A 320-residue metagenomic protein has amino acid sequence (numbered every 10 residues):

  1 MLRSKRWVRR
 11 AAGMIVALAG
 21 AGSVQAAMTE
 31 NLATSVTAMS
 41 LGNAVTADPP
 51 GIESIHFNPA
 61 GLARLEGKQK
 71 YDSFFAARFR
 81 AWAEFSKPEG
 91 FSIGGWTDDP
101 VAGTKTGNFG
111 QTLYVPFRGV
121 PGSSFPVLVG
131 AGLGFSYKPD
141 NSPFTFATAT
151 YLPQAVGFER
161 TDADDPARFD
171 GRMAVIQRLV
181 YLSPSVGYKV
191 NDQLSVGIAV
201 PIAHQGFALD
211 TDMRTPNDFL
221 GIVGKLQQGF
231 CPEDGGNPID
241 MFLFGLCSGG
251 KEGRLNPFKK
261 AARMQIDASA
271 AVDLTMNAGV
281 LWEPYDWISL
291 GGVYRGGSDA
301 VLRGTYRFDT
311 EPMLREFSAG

Functional and structural regions predicted by a protein language model:
L2-A12: Bacterial N-terminal signal peptides that target proteins for export
R10-G22: Bacterial N-terminal signal peptides
G22-L152: N-terminal, post-signal peptide beta-strand-biased segments of exported outer-membrane/organellar beta-barrel and other
Q25-G42, P50, V101, T106 (+1 more regions): Outer-membrane beta-barrel porins/channels
